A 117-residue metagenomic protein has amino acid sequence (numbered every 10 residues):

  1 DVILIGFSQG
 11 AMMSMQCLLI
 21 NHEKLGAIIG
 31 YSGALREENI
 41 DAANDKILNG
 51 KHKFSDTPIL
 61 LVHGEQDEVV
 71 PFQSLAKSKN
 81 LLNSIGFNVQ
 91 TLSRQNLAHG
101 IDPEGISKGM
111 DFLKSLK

Functional and structural regions predicted by a protein language model:
D1-G6: Alpha/beta-hydrolase fold nucleophile elbow
A11-H22, I28: Short glycine-enriched nucleophile-adjacent loop and the immediately C-terminal alpha-helix near the catalytic center
I28-E37: Active-site nucleophile loop of the alpha/beta-hydrolase fold
K46-D56: Short, conserved loop/helix-junction motifs that constitute active-site signature segments in enzyme catalytic cores
F54-I59, I85-N88: Short, proline-enriched alpha-helix->beta-strand connector loops that line the catalytic pocket of alpha/beta-hydrolase
L60-H63, D67: Short beta-strand/loop motif that positions the catalytic acidic residue of the alpha/beta-hydrolase fold
A76-K117: C-terminal catalytic histidine-bearing segment of alpha/beta-hydrolase fold enzymes
